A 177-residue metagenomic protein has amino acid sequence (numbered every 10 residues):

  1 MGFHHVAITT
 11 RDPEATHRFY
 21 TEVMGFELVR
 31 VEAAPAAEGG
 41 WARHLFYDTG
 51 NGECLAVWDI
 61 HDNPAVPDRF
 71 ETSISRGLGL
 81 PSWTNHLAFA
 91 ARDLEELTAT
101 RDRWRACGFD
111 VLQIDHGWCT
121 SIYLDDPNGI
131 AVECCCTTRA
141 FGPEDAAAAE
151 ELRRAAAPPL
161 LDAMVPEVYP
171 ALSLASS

Functional and structural regions predicted by a protein language model:
G2-R11, F46-G50, D68-R103, T120-D125 (+1 more regions): Vicinal oxygen chelate
T9-I60: Core segments of cupin and vicinal oxygen chelate
P35-A36, L78, L112-Q113: Short Gly/Pro-enriched turn/cap motifs at secondary-structure boundaries
A37-W41, T72-S73, E144-A147: Short, flexible, glycine-rich and Lys/Arg-enriched loop motifs at helix boundaries that contact anionic partners
V57, A65-F70: A broadly used, surface-exposed interaction patch
I60-D62, R92: Histidine- and/or cysteine-centered catalytic micro-motif in compact active-site loops
N63-P64, T138: Short, surface-exposed beta-strand-loop junctions and turns on beta-sheet-rich folds
T98-S177: Vicinal oxygen chelate
